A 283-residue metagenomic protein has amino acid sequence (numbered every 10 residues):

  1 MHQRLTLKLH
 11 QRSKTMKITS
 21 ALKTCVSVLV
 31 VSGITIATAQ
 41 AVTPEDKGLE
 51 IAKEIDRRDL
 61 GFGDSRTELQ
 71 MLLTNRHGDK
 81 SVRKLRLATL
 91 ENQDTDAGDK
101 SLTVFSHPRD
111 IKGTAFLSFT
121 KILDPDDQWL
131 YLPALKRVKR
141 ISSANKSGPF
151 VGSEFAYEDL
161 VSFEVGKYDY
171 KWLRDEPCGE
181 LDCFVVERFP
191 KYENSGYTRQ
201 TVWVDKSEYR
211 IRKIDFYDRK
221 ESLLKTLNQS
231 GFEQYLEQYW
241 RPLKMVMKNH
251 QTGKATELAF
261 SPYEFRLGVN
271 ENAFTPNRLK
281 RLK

Functional and structural regions predicted by a protein language model:
L5, K14-V26: Bacterial N-terminal signal peptides that target proteins for export
V31-Q40: C-terminal segment of classical bacterial N-terminal signal peptides
P44-A134: N-terminal mature ectodomain segment of secretory-pathway/periplasmic proteins
E91-A97, L173-D182, Y235-E237: Short, ordered beta-strand-loop transition motifs
S106, L117-F119, D127-Y131, R137-I141 (+2 more regions): Gly/Pro-enriched, hydrophobic low-complexity segments that function as extracytoplasmic propeptides/linkers
E164-Y168, D175: Surface-exposed beta-loop interaction hotspot
L282-K283: Short, solvent-exposed mixed-charge patches
